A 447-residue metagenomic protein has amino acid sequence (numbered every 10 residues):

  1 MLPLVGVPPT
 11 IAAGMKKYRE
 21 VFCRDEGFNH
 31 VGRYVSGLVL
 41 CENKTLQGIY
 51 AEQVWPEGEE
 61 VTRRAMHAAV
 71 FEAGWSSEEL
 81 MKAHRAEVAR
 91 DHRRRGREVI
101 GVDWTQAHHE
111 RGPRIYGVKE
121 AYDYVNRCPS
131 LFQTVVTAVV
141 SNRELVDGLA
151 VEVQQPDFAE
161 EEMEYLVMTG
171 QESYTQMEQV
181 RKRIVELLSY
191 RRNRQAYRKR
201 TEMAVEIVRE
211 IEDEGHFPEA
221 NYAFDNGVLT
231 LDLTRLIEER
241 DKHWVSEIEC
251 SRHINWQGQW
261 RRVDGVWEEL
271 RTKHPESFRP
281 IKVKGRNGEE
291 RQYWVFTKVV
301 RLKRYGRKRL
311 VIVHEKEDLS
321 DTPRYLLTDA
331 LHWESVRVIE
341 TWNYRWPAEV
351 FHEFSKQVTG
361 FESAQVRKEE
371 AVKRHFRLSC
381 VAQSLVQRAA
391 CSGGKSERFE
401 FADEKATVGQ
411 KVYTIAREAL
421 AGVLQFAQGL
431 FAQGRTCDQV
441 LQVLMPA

Functional and structural regions predicted by a protein language model:
M1-N29, L38, V54-E57, Q155-D157 (+8 more regions): A short, flexible helix-boundary coil/loop motif
L2-V5, A12-K82, A86, R94-R95 (+7 more regions): Short, positively charged, Gly/Tyr-enriched micro-motifs that form contact patches at catalytic or ligand/partner
I49-Y50, G96-E110, A138, A220-L229 (+4 more regions): Short, conserved catalytic/metal-binding motifs centered on acidic residues
A68-G170: Active-site-proximal, Lys/Arg-enriched surface segment that forms a nucleic-acid-binding/basic interface patch
A83-R90, R192-A220: Short, basic/hydrophobic alpha-helical segments
Q106, E268-R271, E334-V366: Short amphipathic alpha-helical "interface-anchor" segments enriched in bulky aromatics
D147-T201: Compact, glycine/acidic-enriched structural inserts
A223-T230, C250-R252, A371: Acidic, metal-coordinating catalytic cores used for nucleic-acid/nucleotide bond scission and strand-transfer chemistry
